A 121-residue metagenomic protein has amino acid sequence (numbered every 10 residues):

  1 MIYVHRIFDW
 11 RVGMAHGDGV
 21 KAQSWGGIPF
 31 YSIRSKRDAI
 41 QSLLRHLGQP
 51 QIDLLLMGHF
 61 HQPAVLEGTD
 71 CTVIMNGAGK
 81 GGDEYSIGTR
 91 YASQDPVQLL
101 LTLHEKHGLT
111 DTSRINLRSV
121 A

Functional and structural regions predicted by a protein language model:
M1, F8-L117: Conserved beta-sheet core of the metallophosphoesterase superfamily
